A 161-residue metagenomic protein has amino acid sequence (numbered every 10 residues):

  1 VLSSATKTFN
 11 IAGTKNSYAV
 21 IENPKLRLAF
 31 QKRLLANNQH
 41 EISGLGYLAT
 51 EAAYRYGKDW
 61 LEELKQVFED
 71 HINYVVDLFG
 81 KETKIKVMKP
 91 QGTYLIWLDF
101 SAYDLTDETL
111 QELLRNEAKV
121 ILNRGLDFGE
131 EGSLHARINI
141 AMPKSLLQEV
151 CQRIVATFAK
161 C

Functional and structural regions predicted by a protein language model:
V1-C161: PLP-dependent class I/II
